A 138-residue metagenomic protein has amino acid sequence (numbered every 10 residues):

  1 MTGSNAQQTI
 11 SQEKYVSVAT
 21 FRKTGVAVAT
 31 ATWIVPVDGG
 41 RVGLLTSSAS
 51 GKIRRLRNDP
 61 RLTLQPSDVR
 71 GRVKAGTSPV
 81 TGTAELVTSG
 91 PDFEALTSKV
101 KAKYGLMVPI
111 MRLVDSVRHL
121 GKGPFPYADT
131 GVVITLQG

Functional and structural regions predicted by a protein language model:
M1-S17: Extreme N-terminal tail/first-helix region
T2-N5, A29-A31, A49-G51, R118-L120: A generic local structural motif
E13-S48, L56, L64-S67, T77-P79: Short beta-strand segments
T20, I134-G138: Short, structured patches in soluble enzyme cores that scaffold and shape functional sites
A49-S116, D129-T135: Short, structured beta-strand-loop surface elements
G121-P126: Short, exposed beta-strand-loop hairpins at the edges of beta-sheets in extracellular/periplasmic proteins
